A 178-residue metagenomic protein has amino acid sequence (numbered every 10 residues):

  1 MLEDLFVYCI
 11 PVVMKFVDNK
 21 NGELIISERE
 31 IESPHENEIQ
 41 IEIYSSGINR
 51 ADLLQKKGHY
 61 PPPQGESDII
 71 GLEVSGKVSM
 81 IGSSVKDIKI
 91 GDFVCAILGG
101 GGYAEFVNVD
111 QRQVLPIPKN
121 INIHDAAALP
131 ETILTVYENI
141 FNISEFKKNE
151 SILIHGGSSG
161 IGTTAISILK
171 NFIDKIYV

Functional and structural regions predicted by a protein language model:
E30-G47, H59-G101: Glycine-rich beta-strand-centered segment in the early N-terminal region that forms part of a ligand/cofactor-binding
A51-K57: Cytochrome P450 core scaffold surrounding the K-helix E-X-X-R motif and the conserved "meander" helix-loop region
L98-Q111: A structural motif shared across PLP-dependent enzymes of the aminotransferase-like
H124-D125: C-terminal boundary of histidine-terminating zinc-finger modules
I133-V178: Mid-domain Rossmann-like dinucleotide-binding core that forms the NAD(H)/NADP(H) cofactor-binding site
